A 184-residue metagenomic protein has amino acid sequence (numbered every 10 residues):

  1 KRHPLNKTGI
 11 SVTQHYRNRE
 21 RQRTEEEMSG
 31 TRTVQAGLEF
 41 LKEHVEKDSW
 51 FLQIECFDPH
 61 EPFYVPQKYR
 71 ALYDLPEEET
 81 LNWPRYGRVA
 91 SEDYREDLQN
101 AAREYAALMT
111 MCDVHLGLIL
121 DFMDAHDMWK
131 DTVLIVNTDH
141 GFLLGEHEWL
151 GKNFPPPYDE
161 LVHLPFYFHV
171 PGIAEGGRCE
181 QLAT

Functional and structural regions predicted by a protein language model:
K1-V65: Formylglycine-dependent
S11, R88-D93, F166-Y167: Active-site-adjacent bridging/hinge elements
E20-E27, Y94-M109, G151-N153, I173-A183: Active-site rim elements
R21, E77-L81, P165: Catalytic helix-loop patch of NAD(P)-dependent Rossmann-fold dehydrogenases
M28-H44, R85-T132: A long, amphipathic alpha-helix that forms part of the scaffold/cap immediately adjacent to metal-dependent active
A36-A101, L143: Active-site His/acidic residue clusters
Y64-L75, F122-E180, T184: Histidine-centered active-site microenvironments of extracellular/periplasmic hydrolases and transferases
